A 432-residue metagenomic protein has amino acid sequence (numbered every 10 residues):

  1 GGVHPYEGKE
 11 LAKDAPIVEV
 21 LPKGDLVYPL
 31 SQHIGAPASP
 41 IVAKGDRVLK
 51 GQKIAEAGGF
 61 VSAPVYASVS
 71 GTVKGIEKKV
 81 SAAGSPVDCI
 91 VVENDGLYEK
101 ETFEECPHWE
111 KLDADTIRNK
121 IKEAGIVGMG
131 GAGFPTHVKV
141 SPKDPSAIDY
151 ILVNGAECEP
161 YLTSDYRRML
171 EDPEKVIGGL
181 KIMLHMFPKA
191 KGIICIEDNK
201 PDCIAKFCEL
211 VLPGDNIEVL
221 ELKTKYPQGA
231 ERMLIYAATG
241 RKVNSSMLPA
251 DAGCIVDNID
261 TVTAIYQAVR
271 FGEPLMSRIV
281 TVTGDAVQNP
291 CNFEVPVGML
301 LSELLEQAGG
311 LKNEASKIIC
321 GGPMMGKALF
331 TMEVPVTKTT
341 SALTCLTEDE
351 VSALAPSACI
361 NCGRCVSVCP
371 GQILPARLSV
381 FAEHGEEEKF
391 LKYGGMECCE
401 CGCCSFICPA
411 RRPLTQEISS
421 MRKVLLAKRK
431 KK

Functional and structural regions predicted by a protein language model:
G1-I41: N-terminal, Lys/Arg-enriched amphipathic/low-complexity engagement segments that precede the first folded domain
A38-R47, G51: Short histidine-centered loop motifs in beta-beta connectors
V48-S62, E77, V87-N94: Short hydrophobic beta/alpha edge segments that flank linear recognition/processing sites
G71-V73: Conserved hydrophobic positions within beta-strands
G75-F134, P145-S146, P201: Acidic low-complexity segments
K100, G128, I151-D165, A286: Gly-rich Lys/Arg/Thr-decorated short loops/hinges at beta-loop-alpha junctions or inter-strand turns that position
K189-L301, Q307-K312, G322: Hydrophobic alpha-helical positions that pack around
T340-P356, V366, P370-K432: Ferredoxin-type iron-sulfur electron-transfer modules in oxidoreductases and energy-metabolism complexes
